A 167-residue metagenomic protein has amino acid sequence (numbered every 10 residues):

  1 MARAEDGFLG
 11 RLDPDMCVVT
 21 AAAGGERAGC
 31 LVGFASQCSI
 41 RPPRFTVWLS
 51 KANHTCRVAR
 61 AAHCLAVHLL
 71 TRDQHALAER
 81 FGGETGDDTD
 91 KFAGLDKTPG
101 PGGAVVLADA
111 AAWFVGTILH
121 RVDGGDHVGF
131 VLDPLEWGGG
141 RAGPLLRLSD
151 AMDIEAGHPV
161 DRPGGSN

Functional and structural regions predicted by a protein language model:
M1-N167: Basic, polyanion-binding surface patches
